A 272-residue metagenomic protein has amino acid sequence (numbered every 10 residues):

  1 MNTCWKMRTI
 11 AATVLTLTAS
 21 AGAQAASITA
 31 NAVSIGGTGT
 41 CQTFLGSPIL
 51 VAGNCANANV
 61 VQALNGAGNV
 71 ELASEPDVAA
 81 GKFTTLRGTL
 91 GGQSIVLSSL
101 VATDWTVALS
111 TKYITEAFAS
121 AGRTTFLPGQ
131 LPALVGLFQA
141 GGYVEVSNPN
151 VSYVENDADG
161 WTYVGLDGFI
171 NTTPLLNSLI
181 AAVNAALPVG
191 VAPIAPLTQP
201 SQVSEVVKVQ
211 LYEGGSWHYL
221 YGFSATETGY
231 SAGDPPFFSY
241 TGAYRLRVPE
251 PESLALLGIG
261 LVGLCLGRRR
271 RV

Functional and structural regions predicted by a protein language model:
M1-R8, E250, G267-V272: Positively charged n-region of N-terminal signal peptides that target proteins for export
N2-Q24, A255-G260: Gram-negative bacterial Sec-dependent N-terminal signal peptides
L15, V154-A158, L254: Generic marker of residues within folded, mature protein domains
A26-R247: Helix-boundary and membrane-interface capping/anchor signal
P249-R268: A short, hydrophobic C-terminal helix/tail in secreted or cell-surface proteins
